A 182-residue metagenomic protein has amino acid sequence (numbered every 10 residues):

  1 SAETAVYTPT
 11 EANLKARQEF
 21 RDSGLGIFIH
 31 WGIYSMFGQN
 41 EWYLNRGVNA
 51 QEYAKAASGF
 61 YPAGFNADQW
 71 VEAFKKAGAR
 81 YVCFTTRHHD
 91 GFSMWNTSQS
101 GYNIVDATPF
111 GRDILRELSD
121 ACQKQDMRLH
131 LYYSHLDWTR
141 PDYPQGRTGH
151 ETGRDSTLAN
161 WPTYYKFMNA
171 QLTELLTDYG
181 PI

Functional and structural regions predicted by a protein language model:
A2-I182: Mature catalytic domains of secreted/periplasmic carbohydrate-active enzymes
